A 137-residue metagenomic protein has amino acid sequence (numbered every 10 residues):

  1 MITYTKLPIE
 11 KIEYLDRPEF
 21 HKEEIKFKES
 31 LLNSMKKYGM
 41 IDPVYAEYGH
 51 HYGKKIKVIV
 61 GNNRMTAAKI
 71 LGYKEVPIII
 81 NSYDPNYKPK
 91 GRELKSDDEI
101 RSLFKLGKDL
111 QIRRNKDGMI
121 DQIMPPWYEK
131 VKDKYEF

Functional and structural regions predicted by a protein language model:
M1-I59, N63-S82, Y87-L94, M124-W127 (+1 more regions): Short, charged/polar connector segments at secondary-structure boundaries
D98-F137: Alpha-helical interaction elements
